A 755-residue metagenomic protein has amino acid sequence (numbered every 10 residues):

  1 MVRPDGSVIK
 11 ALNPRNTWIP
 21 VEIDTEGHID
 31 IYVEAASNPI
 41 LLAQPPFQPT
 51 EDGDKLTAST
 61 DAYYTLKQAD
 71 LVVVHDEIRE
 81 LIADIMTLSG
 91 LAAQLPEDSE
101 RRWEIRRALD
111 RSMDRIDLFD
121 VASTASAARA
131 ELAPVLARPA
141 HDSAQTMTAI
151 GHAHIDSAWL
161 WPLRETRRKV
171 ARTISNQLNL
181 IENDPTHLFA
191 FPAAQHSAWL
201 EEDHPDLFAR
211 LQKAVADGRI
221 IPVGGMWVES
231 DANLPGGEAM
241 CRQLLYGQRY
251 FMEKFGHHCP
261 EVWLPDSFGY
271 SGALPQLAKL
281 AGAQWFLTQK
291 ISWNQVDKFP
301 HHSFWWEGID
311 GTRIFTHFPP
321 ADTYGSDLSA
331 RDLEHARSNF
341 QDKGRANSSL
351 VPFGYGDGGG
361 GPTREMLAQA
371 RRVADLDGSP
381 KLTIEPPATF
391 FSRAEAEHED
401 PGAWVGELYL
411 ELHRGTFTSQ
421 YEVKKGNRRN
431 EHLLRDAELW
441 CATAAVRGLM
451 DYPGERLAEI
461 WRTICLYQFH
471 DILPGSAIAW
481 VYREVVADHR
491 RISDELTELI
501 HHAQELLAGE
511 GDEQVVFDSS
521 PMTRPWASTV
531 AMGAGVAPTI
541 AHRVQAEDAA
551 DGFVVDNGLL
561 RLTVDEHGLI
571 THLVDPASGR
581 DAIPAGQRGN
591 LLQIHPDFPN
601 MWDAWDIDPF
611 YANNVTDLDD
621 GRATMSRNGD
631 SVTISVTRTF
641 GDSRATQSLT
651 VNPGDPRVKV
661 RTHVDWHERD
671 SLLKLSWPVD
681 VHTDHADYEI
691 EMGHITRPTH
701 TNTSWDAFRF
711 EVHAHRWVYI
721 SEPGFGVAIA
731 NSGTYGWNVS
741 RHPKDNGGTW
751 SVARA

Functional and structural regions predicted by a protein language model:
M1-G27: Extracellular/oxidizing-compartment recognition motifs
N13-R15, K169-R172, R242, H257-C259 (+10 more regions): Short, glycine/acidic-rich beta->alpha junctions
P20-L118, S123, T146, G151-I155 (+4 more regions): Active-site and substrate-binding clefts of carbohydrate-active enzymes
D114-A125, A153-K169, P192-E201, G224-C241 (+5 more regions): The substrate-binding groove and active-site-proximal loops of carbohydrate-active enzymes, especially glycoside
A133-T148, R172-D184, W199-P260, Y270-L280 (+2 more regions): Catalytic alpha-helical scaffold of carbohydrate-active enzymes acting on polysaccharides/glycoconjugates
H141-T146, I181-A193, W199-G224, K298-R337 (+1 more regions): Active-site cores of enzymes that catalyze phosphoryl transfer or operate on phosphate-rich substrates
G151, D156-E202, R561, V574-R580: Hydrophobic alpha-helical membrane-insertion signals
L274-L280, W293, H302, F318 (+7 more regions): C-terminal (or distal) subdomains of carbohydrate-active enzymes
